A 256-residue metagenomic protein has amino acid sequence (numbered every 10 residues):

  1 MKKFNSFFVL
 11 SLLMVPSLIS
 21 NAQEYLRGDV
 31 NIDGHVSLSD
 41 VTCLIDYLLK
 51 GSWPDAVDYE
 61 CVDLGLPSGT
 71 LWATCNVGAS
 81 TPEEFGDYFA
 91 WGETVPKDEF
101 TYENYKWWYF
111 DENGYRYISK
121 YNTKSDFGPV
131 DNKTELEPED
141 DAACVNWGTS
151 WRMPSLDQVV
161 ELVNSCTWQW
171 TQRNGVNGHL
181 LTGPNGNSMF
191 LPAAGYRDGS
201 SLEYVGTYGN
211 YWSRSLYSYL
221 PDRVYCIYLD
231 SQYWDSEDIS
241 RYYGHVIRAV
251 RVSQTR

Functional and structural regions predicted by a protein language model:
M1-F8: Bacterial N-terminal signal peptides that target proteins for export
F8-S17: Bacterial N-terminal signal peptides
S17, S52, W170-T171: A short hydrophobic/aromatic micro-motif that marks alpha-helical segments and, especially, helix-coil
L18-A22: Sec/Tat signal peptide C-region and signal peptidase I cleavage site
E24-A56: Alpha-helical segments with a strong preference for the paired helices of cellulosomal dockerin domains
V57-R256: Conserved positions within compact, well-structured domain cores
